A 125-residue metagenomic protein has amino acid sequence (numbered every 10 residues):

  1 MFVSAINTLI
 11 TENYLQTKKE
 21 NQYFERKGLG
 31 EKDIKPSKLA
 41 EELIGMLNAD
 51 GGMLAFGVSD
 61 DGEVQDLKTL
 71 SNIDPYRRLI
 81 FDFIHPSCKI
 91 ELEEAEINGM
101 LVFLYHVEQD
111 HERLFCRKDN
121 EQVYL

Functional and structural regions predicted by a protein language model:
M1-L125: Conserved N-terminal catalytic/coupling substructures associated with nucleotide/phosphate chemistry
